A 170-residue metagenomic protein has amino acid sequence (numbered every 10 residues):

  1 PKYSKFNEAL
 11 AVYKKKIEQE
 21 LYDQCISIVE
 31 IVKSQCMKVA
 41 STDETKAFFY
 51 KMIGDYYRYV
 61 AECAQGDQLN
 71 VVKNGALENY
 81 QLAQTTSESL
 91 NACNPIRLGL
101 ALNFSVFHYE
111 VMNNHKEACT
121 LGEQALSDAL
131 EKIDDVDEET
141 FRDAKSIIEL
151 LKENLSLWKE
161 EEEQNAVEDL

Functional and structural regions predicted by a protein language model:
P1, Q24-K46, T86-N94, K132-E139: Flexible helix-coil transition and linker loops at the boundaries of alpha-helical arrays
P1-E8, V12-K15, Q19-Y22, I26-V29 (+3 more regions): Amphipathic alpha-helical repeat scaffolds of TPR domains
K2-F6, C63-A76, E110-L121, Q164-L170: Acidic, serine/threonine/proline-rich low-complexity intrinsically disordered regions
D43-F48, N70, N74: Extended, leucine-rich alpha-helical cores of fungal transcription factors
D55, Y59, C63-I96: Alpha-helical adaptor scaffolds
K116-D134: TPR/TPR-like (Sel1-like) alpha-helical repeat modules
D128-V167: C-terminal interaction modules of eukaryotic adaptor/scaffold proteins
